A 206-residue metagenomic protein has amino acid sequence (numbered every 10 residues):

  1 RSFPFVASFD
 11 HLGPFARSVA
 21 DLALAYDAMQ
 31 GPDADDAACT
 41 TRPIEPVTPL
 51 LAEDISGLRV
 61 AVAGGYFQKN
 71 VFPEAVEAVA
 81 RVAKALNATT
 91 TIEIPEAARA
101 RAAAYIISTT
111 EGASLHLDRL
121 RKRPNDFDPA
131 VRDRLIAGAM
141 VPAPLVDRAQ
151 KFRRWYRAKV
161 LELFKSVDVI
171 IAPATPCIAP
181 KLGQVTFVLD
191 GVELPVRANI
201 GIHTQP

Functional and structural regions predicted by a protein language model:
R1-E77: A short helix-breaking turn/cap at a secondary-structure junction
A34-T40, A88-E96: Flexible, glycine/charged-enriched surface loops at secondary-structure junctions
C39, R148, A179-G201: Short, surface-exposed loop/helix-turn segments at secondary-structure junctions that function as lids/hinges flanking
T40-P46, Q150-A158, R197-A198: Short gly/ser/thr-rich secondary-structure transition/capping motifs
D54-A63, I106-A158, P173-C177, L182: Short helix-loop capping/hinge segments that flank enzyme active sites or metal/cofactor-binding pockets
F72-E93, L117-K122, V146, Q150-V167: Acyltransferase
Q205-P206: Hydrophobic/aromatic ligand-binding patch that stacks against planar heteroaromatic rings of cofactors or nucleotides
